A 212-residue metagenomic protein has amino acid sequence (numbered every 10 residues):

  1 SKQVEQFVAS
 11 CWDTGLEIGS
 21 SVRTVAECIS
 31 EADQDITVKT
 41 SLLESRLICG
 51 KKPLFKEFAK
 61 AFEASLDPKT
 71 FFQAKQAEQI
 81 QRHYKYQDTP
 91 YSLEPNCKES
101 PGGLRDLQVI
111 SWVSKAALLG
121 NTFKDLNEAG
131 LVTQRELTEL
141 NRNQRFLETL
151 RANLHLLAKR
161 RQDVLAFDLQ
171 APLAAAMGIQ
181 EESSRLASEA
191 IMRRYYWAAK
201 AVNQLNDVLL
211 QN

Functional and structural regions predicted by a protein language model:
S1-N212: A nucleotide- and high-energy phosphate-metabolite-utilizing enzyme signature
